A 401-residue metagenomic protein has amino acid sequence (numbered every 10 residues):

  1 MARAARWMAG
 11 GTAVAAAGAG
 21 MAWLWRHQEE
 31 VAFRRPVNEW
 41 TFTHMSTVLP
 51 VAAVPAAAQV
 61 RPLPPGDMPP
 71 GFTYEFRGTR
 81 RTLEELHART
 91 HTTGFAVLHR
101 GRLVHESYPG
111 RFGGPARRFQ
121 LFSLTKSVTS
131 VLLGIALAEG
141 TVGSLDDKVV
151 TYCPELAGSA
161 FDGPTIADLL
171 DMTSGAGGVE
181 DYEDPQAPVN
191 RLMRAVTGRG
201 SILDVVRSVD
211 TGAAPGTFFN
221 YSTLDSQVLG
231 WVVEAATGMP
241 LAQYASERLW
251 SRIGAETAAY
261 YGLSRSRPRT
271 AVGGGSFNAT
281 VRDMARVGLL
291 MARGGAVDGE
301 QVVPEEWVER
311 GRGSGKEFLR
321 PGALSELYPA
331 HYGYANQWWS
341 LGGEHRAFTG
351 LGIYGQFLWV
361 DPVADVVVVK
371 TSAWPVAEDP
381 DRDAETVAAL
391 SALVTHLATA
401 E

Functional and structural regions predicted by a protein language model:
M1-G113, E139-V142, D171, R207 (+1 more regions): N-terminal leader/targeting segments and the immediately adjacent pre-domain N-terminus
G11-A13, G20-N38, A347-E401: Structured C-terminal helix/loop/strand segments within mature extracytoplasmic catalytic/sensor domains
R81-E85, G113-A116, V131, A136-F219: Active-site-proximal loop and beta-strand segments within enzyme catalytic domains
R89-T92, R117, I353-Y354: Short, small/polar residue-rich loop motifs at catalytic or cofactor-binding pockets
G101, F119-L145, L169, L229-V233 (+1 more regions): Active-site SXXK
Q120, E139-G177, S208, A235-G274 (+1 more regions): Active-site helix/loop module of the DD-peptidase/beta-lactamase fold, centered on the serine-lysine SxxK catalytic
D225-V232, G275-A296, Q356-S372: Active-site-proximal alpha-helical segments within enzyme catalytic domains
E256-G262, R312-V367: Active-site Gly/Thr loop motif
